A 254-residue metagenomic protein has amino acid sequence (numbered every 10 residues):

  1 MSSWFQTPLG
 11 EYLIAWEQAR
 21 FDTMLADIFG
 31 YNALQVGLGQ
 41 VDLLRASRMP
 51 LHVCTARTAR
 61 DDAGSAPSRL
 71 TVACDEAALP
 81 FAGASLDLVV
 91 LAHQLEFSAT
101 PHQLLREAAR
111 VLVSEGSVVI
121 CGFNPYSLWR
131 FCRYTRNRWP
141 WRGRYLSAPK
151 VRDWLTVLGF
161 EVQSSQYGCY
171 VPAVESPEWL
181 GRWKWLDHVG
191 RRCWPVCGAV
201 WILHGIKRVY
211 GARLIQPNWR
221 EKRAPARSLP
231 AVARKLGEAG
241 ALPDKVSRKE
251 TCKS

Functional and structural regions predicted by a protein language model:
M1-A26: Class I SAM-dependent methyltransferase Rossmann-like catalytic core, especially the SAM/SAH-binding loop
A19, T23-L79: Class I SAM-dependent methyltransferase SAM/SAH-binding core
A77-V89: A short acidic, Gly/Pro-enriched loop at the edge of an enzyme's catalytic core that lines a small-molecule cofactor
H102-S117: A short glycine-rich, Lys/Arg-flanked "PGG" loop and its adjoining helix->strand segment in the class I
S117-Y145: Conserved class I S-adenosyl-L-methionine
R142-S165: Short alpha-helix
Q163-H188, V196-G198: Conserved catalytic loop of SAM-dependent methyltransferase domains
W185-S254: C-terminal lobe and adjacent flexible extensions of AdoMet/dcAdoMet transferase-like proteins
